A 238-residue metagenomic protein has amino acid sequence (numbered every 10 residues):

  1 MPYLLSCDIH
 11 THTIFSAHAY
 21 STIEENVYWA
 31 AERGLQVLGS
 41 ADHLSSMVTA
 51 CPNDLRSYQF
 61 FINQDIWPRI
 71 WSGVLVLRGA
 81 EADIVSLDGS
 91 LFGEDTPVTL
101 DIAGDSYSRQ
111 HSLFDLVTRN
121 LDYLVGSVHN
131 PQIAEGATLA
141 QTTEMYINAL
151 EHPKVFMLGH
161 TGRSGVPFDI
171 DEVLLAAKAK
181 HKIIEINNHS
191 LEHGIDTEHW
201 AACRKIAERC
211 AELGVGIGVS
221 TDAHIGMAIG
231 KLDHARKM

Functional and structural regions predicted by a protein language model:
M1-T13, I23-E24, Y28, A140-M157 (+1 more regions): Charged catalytic cores and adjacent phosphate/nucleic-acid-binding surfaces used for phosphate/nucleic-acid chemistry
F15-H18, V48-A50, I133-G136, H193-D196 (+1 more regions): A generic structural signal for short coil/turn motifs at secondary-structure boundaries
F15-N53: Metal-associated gating/positioning segment near the N- to mid-region
Q36-V37, L75, I183, G216: Residue-level detector of anion-binding/catalytic polar loops
L38, R69-W71, E185-S190: Short, highly charged low-complexity linear segments
H43-L44, E81, H189, A223: Short, ordered loop/turn segments at secondary-structure junctions
L44, V48-K182: Extended substrate/RNA-proximal surfaces in nucleic-acid metabolism proteins
